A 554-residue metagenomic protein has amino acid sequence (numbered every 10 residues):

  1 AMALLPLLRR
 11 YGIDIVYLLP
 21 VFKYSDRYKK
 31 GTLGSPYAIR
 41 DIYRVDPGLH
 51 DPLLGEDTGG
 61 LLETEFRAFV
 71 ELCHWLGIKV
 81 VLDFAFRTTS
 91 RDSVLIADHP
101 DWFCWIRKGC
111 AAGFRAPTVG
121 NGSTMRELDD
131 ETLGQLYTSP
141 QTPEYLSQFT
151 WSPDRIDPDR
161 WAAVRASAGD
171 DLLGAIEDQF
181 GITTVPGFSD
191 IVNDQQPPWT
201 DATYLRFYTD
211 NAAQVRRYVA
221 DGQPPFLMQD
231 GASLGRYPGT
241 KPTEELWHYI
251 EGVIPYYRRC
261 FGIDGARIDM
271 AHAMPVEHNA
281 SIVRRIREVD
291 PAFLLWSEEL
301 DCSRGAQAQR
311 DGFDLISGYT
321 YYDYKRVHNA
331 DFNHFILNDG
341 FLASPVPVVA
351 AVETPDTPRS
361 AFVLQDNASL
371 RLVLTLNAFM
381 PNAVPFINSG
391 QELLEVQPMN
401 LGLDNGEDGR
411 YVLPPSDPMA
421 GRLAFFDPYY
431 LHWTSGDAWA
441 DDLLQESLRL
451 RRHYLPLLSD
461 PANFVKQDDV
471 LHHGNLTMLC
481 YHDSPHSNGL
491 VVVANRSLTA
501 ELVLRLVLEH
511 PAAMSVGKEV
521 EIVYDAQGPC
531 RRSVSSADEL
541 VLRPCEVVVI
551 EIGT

Functional and structural regions predicted by a protein language model:
A1, A38-E63, R91, G231-L246 (+4 more regions): The substrate-binding groove and active-site-proximal loops of carbohydrate-active enzymes, especially glycoside
A1-L7, P242-R259, L370-L374: Short, acidic/polar
A1-R217, A273-E298, N495, V547: Acidic/aromatic-lined carbohydrate-recognition and catalytic surfaces of CAZymes acting on diverse glycans
L8, L18, I42, C73 (+7 more regions): Conserved, mostly hydrophobic/aromatic
D14, D264, A383-P385: Short acidic/polar active-site loop segments enriched in Thr and Asp
V70, M125, T132-Y145, S152-P153 (+8 more regions): Active-site-proximal helices and loops of the catalytic beta/alpha 8
T354, R359, V363-K518: Loop/helix patches that line or flank the sugar-binding groove of alpha-linked glycan CAZymes
R531-T554: C-terminal beta-strand-rich structural cap/linker in extracellular carbohydrate-active enzymes
